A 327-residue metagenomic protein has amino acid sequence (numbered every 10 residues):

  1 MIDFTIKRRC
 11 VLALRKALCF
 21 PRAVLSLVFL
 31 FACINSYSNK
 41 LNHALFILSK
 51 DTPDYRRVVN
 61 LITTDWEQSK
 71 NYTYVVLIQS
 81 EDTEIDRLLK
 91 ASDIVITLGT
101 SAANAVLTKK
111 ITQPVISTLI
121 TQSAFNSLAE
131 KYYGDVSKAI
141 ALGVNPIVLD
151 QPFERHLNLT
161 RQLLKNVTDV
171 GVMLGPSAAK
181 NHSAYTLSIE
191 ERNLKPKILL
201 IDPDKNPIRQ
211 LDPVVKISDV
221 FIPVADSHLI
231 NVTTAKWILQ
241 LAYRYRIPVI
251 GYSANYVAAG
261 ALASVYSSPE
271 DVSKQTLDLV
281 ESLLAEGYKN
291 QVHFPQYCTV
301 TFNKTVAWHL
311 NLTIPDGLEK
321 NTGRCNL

Functional and structural regions predicted by a protein language model:
M1-C19: N-terminal secretory signal peptides that target proteins for export/translocation
F4-T5, L14, C33, S38-K40: Generic N-terminal leader/processing signal
A23-A32: Bacterial N-terminal signal peptides
F31-I34, L284: Structural signature of transmembrane alpha-helix termini at the membrane-water interface
S38-L327: Short hydrophobic alpha-helices and adjacent helix-cap/hinge residues
